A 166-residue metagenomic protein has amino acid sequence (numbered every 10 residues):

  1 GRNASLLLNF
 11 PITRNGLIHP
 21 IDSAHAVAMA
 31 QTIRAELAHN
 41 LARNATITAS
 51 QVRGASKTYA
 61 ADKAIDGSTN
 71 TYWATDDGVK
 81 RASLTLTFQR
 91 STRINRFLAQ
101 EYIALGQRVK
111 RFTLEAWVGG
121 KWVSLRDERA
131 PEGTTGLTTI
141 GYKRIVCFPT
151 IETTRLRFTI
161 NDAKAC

Functional and structural regions predicted by a protein language model:
G1-L17: Substrate-binding cleft of secreted/luminal carbohydrate-active enzymes
L8-I12, Q51, E101, I160: Active-site proximal loops enriched in glycine and acidic residues that flank catalytic Cys/His/Asp and coordinate
L17-A24: Short glycine/threonine-rich loop-to-helix capping motif typified by GTGT followed within a few residues by an Asp-Pro
V27-I94, Y102-R111, K121, R126-I140 (+1 more regions): Disordered, acidic Ser/Thr/Pro-rich linker "stalks" and the adjacent N-terminal cap of the next globular domain
I94, A165-C166: Exposed low-complexity, polar/acidic, P/S/T/G-rich flexible segments that act as propeptides, protease-susceptible
R96, R155-R157: Short, conserved beta-strand segments of beta-strand-rich sandwich/propeller modules, principally
T113-E115: Beta-strand signatures of extracellular beta-sandwich domains
T159-A165: Short beta-strand-plus-loop segments that form exposed binding edges in beta-rich domains
